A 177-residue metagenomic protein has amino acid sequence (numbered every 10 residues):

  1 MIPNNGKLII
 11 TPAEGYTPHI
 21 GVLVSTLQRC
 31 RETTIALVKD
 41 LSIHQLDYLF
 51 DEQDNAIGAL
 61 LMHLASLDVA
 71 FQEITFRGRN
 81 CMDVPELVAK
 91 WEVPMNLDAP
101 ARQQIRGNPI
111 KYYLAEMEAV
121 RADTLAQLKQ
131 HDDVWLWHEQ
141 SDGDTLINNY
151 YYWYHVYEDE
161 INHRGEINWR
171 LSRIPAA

Functional and structural regions predicted by a protein language model:
I2-I10, V24-Q28, E32-I35, Q45-N96 (+1 more regions): Short, contiguous alpha-helical
I10-V24, R102-I105, Y112: Short, charged, low-complexity loops and linkers
Y16-G21, E73-D83, A119-L125: Short, mixed-charge, low-aromatic patches
L27, R31-T34, V38, M117 (+1 more regions): Hydrophobic alpha-helical core bundles mediating ligand binding, dimerization, or RNAP-core interactions
D40, H63-L64, Q127-Q130: Conserved catalytic core of Hanks-type protein kinase domains
V93-L136, Y152-V156: Acidic/histidine-rich alpha-helical segments that form the ligand environment of transition-metal centers
